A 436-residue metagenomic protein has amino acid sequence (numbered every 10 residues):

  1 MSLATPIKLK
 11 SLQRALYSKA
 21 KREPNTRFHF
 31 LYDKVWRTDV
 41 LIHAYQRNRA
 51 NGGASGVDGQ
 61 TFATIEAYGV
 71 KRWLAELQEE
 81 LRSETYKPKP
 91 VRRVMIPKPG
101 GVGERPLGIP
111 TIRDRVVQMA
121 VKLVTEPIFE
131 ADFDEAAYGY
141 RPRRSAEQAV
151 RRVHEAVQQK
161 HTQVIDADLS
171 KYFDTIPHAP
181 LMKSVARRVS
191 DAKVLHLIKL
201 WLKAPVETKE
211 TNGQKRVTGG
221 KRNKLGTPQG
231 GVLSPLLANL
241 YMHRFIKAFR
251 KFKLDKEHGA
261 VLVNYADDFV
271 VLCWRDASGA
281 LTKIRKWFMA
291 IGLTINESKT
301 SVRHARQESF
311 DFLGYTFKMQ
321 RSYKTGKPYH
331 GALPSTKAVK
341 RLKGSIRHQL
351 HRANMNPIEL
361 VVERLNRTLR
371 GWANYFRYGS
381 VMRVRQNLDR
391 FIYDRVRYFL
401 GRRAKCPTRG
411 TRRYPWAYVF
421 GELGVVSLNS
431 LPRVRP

Functional and structural regions predicted by a protein language model:
M1-G59, A63-K71: Non-catalytic, polymerase-adjacent accessory regions of viral genome-replication enzymes
W36-L41, P88-R92, K98-G100, L202 (+3 more regions): Core structural elements
I42-Y45, G52-S55, G59-P99, E104: Phosphate/adenylate-binding "loop-and-lid" substructures adjacent to NTP/NAD/dNTP-binding pockets in NTP-dependent
E66, T111, V271-R275: Short beta-strand-to-loop capping motifs
W73-E76, E80-M95, D132-A305, S309: Conserved polymerase palm-domain catalytic core
P106, K221-T227, G331, R347-V361 (+2 more regions): Short, solvent-exposed helix-loop connector elements
K199-N212, I291-P357: A conserved non-catalytic segment of reverse transcriptases and RNA-directed RNA polymerases corresponding to the late
F391, R395, L400-P436: Extended C-terminal regions of large enzymes
